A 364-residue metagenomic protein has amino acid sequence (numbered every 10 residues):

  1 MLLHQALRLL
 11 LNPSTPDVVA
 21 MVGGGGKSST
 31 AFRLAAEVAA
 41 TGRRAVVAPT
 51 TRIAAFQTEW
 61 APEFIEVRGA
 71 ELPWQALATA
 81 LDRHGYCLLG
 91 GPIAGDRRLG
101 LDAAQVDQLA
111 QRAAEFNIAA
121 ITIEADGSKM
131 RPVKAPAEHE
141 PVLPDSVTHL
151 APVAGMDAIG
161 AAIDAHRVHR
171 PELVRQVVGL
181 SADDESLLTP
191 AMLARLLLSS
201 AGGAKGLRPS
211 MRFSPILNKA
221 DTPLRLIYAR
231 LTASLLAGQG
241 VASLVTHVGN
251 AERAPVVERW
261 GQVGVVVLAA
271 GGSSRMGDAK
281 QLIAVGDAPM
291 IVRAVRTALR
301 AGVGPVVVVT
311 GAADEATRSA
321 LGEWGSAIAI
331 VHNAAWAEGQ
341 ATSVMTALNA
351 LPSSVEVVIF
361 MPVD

Functional and structural regions predicted by a protein language model:
L2-A39, V263-G264: Walker A (P-loop) phosphate-binding motif
P16, R43, D82-Y86, I118 (+4 more regions): Short, high-confidence coil segments that cap the C-terminus of an alpha-helix and link into the following beta-strand
M21, V46-P49, L88-G91, A120-A125 (+3 more regions): General beta-strand structural signal in soluble alpha/beta enzymes
A35-G91, D96: N-terminal phosphate/diphosphate-binding loop that engages ATP/GTP or pyrophosphate donors across diverse enzyme folds
R97-Q105, L109-A110, A114-A120, D126-G238 (+1 more regions): Conserved catalytic-core segment of NTP-binding enzymes
G261-T310: N-terminal glycine-rich phosphate-binding loop and ensuing alpha1 helix
A301-A329: Acidic donor-binding segment of Leloir-type glycosyltransferases
A337-D364: Conserved beta-loop-beta/alpha segment of the NTase-like Rossmann-fold superfamily that binds/positions NTPs
